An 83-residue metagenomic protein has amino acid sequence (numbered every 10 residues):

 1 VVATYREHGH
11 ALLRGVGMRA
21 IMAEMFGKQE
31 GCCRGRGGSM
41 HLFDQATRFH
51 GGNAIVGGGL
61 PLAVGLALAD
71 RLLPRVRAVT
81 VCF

Functional and structural regions predicted by a protein language model:
V1-F83: Cofactor-binding active-site loop characterized by glycine-rich and histidine/acidic residues
